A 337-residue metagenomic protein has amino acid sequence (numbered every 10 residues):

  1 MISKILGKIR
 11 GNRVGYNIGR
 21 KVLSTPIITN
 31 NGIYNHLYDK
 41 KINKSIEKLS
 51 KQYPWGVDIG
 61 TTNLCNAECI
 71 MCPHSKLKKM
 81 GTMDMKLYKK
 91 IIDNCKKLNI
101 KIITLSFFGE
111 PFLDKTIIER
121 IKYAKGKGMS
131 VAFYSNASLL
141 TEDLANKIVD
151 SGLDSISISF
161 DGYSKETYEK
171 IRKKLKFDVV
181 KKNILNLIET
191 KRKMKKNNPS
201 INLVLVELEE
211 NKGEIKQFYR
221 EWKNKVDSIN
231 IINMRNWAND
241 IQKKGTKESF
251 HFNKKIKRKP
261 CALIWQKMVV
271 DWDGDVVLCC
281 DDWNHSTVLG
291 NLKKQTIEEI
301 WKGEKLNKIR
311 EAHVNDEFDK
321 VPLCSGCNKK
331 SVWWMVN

Functional and structural regions predicted by a protein language model:
M1-K79, K96, C280, T296-N337: N-terminal pre-core extensions flanking Radical SAM catalytic domains
K4-R10, L185, E189-S200, W222-K259 (+2 more regions): C-terminal accessory region of radical SAM enzymes
I59-T61, I158, V276: Short beta-strand motif preference
K76, F107, F160, N233 (+1 more regions): Residues that line or immediately flank small-molecule/substrate-binding pockets and catalytic motifs
T82-R220, K225: Radical SAM/AdoMet-radical enzyme domain recognition
A262-I264: Short, small/polar residue-rich loop motifs at catalytic or cofactor-binding pockets
D271-D273: Short, acidic, Ser/Thr-enriched surface-loop or helix-capping motifs
